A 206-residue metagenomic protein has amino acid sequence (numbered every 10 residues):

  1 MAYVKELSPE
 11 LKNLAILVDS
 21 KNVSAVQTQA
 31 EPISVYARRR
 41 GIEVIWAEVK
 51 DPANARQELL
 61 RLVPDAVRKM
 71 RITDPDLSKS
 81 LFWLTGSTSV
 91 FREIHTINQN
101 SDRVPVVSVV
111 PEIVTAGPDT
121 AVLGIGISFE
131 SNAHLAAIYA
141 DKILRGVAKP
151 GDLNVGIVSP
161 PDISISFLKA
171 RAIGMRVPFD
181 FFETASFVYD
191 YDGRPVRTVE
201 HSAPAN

Functional and structural regions predicted by a protein language model:
M1-K12, I127-G146: Hydrophobic alpha-helical segments within soluble ligand-binding/sensing domains
M1-R40, V155-L168: An alpha-beta-alpha
L14-V18, A47, M70-V90, V107-V109: Periplasmic-binding protein-like
S24-T28, V90-I94, A116-P118: Extracytoplasmic/secreted cell-surface and envelope-processing proteins
Y36-R61: Short beta-strand elements in bilobed, periplasmic/extracellular small-molecule ligand-binding domains
A55-L59, V114-G124: Glycine-rich, charge-decorated loop segments at or immediately adjacent to ligand/cofactor-binding or catalytic sites
T96-D119: Venus flytrap/periplasmic-binding-protein-like
R145-N206: Hinge/cleft segment of the Venus flytrap/periplasmic-binding protein
